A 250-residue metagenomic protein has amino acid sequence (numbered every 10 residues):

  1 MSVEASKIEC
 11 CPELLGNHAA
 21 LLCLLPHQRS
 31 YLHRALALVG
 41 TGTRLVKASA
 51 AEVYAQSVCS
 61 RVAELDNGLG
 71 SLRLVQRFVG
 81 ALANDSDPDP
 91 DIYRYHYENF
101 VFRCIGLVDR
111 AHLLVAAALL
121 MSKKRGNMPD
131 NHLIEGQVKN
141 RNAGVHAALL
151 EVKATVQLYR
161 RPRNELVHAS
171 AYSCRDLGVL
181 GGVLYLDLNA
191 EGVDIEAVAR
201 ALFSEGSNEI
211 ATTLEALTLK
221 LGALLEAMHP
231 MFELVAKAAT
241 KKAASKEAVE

Functional and structural regions predicted by a protein language model:
S2-C59, M128-E250: Acidic, Ser/Thr/Gly/Pro-rich intrinsically disordered interaction regions
C23-Q28, C59-S71, A116-N127: Short low-complexity stretches enriched in small and charged residues
S49-E52, Q56-C59, A63, D91 (+1 more regions): Short coil/turn segments at secondary-structure boundaries
V58-P90: A glycine-rich, hydrophobic loop/mini-helix early in the fold
L65, L69-L72, F100, C104 (+3 more regions): Alpha-helical transition-metal enzyme core signature, strongest for iron centers
V75, V79-L82, L114-A117, S173: Transmembrane helix-loop junctions and nearby membrane-interface residues
F78, F100-F102, F203, F232: Phenylalanine-focused residue identity feature
N84-K124: Amphipathic alpha-helical interface elements
